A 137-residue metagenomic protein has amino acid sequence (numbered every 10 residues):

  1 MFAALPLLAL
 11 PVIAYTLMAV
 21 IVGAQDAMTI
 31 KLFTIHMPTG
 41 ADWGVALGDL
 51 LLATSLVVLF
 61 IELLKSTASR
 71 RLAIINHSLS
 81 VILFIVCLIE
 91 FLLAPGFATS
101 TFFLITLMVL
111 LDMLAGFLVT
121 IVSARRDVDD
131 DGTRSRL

Functional and structural regions predicted by a protein language model:
F2-A9, R71-V81: Cytoplasmic-side transmembrane-helix entry/capping segments in multi-pass membrane proteins
L5, L59-R70: C-terminal ends of transmembrane helices
L7-G44: Membrane-helix boundary elements
M28-T29, L50-L64: Hydrophobic, membrane-facing alpha-helical anchors
W43-S55, N76-H77, F103-I105: Structural signature of hydrophobic alpha-helical transmembrane segments
V58-L59, I82-E90: Hydrophobic, membrane-inserted alpha-helices
C87-L104: Membrane-helix boundary connector in multi-pass membrane proteins
T106-D130: Membrane-water interface at the C-terminal end of transmembrane alpha helices
